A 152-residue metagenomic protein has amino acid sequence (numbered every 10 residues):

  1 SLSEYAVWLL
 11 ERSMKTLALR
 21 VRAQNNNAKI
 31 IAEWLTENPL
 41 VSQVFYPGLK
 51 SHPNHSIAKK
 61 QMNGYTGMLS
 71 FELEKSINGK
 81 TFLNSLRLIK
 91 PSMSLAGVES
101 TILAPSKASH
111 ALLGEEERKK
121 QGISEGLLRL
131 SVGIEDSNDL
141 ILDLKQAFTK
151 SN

Functional and structural regions predicted by a protein language model:
S1-M68, E72-T101: Active-site C-terminal subdomain of aminotransferase-like
R20, I77, N84, S100-N152: PLP-dependent enzyme catalytic core of the Aspartate aminotransferase-like
